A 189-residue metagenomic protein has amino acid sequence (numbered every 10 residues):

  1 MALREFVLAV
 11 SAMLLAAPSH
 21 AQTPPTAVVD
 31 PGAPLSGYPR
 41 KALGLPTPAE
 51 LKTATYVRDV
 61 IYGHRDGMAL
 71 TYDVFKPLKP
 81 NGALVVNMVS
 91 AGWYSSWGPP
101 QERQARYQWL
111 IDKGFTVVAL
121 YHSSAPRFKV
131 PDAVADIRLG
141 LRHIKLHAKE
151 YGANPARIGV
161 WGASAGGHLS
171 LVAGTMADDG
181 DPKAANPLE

Functional and structural regions predicted by a protein language model:
M1-V7: Bacterial N-terminal signal peptides that target proteins for export
L8-A16: Bacterial N-terminal signal peptides
S19-T23: Boundary at the C-terminal end of the N-terminal hydrophobic targeting segment
T26-P80: N-terminal cap/lid segment of alpha/beta-hydrolase-fold proteins
N81-G92: Short beta-strand element of the alpha/beta-hydrolase
G92-S95, V117, H143: Serine-hydrolase catalytic-loop signature spanning alpha/beta hydrolases and amidase-signature enzymes
P99-V118: Short amphipathic alpha-helix adjacent to the substrate-entry channel of hydrolases
L139-E189: Primarily recognizes the serine-hydrolase "nucleophile elbow" in alpha/beta-hydrolase and SGNH/GDSL folds
